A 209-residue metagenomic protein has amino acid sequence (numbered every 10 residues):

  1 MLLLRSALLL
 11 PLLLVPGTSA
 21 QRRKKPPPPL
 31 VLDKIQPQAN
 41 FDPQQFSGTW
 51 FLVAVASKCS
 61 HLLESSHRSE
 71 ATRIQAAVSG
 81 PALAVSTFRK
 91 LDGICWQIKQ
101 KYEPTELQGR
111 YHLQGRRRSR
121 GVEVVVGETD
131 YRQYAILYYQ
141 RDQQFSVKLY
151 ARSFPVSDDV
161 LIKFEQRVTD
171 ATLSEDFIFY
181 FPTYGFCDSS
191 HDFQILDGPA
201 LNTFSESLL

Functional and structural regions predicted by a protein language model:
M1-L209: Calycin-type beta-barrel ligand-binding domains and close structural analogs
